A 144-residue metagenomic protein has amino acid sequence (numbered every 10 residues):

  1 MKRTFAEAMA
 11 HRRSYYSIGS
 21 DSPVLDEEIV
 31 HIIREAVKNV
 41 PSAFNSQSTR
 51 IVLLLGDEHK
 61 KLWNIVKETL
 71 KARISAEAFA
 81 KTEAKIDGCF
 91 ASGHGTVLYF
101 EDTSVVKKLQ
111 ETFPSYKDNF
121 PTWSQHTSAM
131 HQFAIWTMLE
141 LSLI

Functional and structural regions predicted by a protein language model:
M1-G95: N-terminal amphipathic, basic helical "cap/leader" segment at the start of enzyme domains
Y15-Y16, Y99, Y116: Sequence-level detector for tyrosine residue identity
V37, T103, F113-I144: Small-aliphatic-rich amphipathic alpha-helix that forms the alpha element of a beta-alpha
W63-I65, K107-T112: Short, conserved acidic/polar surface loops in the N-terminal third of protein domains
I74, S104-V105, L109: Membrane-helix exit/interface motif
G93-D102, V106: Conserved active-site beta-strand-loop modules that form the wall/rim of enzyme catalytic pockets and either contain
